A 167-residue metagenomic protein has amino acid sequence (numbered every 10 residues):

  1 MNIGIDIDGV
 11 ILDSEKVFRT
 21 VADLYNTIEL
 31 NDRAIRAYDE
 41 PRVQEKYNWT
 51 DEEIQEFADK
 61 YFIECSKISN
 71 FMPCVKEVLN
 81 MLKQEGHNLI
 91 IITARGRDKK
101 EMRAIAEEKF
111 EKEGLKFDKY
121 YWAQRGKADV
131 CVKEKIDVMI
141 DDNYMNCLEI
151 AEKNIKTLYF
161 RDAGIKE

Functional and structural regions predicted by a protein language model:
M1-E53: Active-site neighborhood of HAD-like aspartate-dependent phosphohydrolases
D6, I92-A94, I140, F160: Short hydrophobic segments within beta-strands
E45-F62, H87: Short, basic/glycine-rich phosphate-binding loops at helix/coil junctions that contact nucleotide phosphates
C65-N70, V75-E107: Substrate-recognition element of Asp-dependent hydrolases with the DxDx(T/V) motif
N80-K83, E111, A151-E152: Anion (oxyanion) recognition and catalysis
H87, L115, I155: Short phosphate-binding/catalytic loops that engage adenosine nucleotides
A94-V138, N143-L148: Substrate-recognition "cap/lid" segment bordering the active-site pocket of phosphatases
I136-E167: Acidic, Mg2+-coordinating phosphoryl-transfer loop and its flanking beta/alpha structural elements, shared across
